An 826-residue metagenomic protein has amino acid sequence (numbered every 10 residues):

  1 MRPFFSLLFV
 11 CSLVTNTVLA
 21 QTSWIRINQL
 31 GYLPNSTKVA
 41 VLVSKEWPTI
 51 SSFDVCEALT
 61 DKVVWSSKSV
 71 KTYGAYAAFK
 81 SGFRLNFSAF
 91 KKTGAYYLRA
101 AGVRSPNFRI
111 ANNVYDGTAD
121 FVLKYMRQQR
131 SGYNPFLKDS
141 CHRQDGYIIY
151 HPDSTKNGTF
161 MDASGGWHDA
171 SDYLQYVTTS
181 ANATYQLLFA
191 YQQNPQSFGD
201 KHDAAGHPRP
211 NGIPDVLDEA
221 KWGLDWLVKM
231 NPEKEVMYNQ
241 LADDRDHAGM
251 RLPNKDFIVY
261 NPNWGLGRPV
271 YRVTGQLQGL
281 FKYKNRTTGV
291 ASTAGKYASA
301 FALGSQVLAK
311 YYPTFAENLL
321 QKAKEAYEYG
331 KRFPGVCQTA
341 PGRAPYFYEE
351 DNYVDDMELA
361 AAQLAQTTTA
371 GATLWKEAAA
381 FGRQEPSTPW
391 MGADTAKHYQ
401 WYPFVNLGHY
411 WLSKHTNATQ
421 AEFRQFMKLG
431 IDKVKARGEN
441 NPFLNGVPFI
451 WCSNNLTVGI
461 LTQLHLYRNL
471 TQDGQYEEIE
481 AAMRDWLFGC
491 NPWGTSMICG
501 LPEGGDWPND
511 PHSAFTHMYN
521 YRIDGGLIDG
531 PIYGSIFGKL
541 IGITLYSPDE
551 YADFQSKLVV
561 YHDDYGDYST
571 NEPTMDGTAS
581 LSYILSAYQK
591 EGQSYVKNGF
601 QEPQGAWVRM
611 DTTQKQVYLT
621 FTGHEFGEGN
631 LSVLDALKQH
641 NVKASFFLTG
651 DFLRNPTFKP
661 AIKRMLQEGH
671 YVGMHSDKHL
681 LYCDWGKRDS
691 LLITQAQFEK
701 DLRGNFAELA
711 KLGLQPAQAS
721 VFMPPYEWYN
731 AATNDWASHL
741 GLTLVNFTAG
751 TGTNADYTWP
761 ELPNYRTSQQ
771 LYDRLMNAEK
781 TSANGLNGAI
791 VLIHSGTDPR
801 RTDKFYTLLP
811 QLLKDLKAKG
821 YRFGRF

Functional and structural regions predicted by a protein language model:
M1-Q21: Bacterial Sec-dependent N-terminal signal peptides
Q29-G102, P106, N112, R127-N182 (+7 more regions): Aromatic (Trp/Tyr) and acidic
T184-Y191, L227-K229, Y238, E358-L359 (+12 more regions): Structural recognition of the beta-strand scaffold that forms the well-ordered cores of secreted hydrolase catalytic
A205-I213: Acidic, glycine-anchored loop motifs typical of Ca2+
V216-L241: Carboxylate/His-rich catalytic cores and anion/metal-binding grooves
A294, A298-L308, A316-Q366, G371 (+1 more regions): Aromatic-lined, polymer-binding surfaces characteristic of secreted/periplasmic polysaccharide-degrading enzymes
N598-D689, R703-S720, K804, D815: Active-site beta->alpha N-cap acidic-glycine motif
S632, R654-T657, H679-L792, G796-F826: Catalytic domains of cell-wall/extracellular-matrix polysaccharide-remodeling enzymes, centered on de-N-acetylation
